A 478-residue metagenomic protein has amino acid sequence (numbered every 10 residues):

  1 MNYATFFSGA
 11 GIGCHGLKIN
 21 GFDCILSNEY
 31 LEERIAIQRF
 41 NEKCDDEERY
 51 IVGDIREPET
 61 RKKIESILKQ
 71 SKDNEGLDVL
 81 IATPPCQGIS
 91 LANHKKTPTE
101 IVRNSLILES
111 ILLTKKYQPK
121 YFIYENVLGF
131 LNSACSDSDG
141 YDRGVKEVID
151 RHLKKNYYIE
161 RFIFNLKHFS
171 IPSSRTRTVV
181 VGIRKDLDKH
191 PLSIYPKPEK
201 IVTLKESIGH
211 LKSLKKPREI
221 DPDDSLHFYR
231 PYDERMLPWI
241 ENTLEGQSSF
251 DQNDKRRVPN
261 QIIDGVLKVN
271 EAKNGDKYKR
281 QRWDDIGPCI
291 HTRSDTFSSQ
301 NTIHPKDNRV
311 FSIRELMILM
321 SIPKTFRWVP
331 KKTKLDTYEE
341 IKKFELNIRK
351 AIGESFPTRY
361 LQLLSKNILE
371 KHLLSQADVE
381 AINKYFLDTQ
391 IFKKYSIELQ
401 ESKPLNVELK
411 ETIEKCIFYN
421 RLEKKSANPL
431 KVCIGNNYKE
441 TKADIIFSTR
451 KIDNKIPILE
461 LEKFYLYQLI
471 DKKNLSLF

Functional and structural regions predicted by a protein language model:
N2, G21-D23, D46, G76 (+2 more regions): Short loop/turn motifs at secondary-structure junctions
A4, S8-I12, G16-R56: SAM cofactor-binding core of SAM-dependent methyltransferases, primarily the Rossmann-like beta-alpha-beta module
T5-C14, E75-N93, Y121-V127, V180-G182 (+3 more regions): Conserved proline-anchored active-site loop of SAM-dependent methyltransferases that bridges a beta-strand
A10, R177, E354-T358: Short alpha-helical patches at coil-to-helix transitions and adjacent helical residues in well-structured domains
G11, E32, P85-Q87, L128-G129 (+4 more regions): Short, solvent-exposed loop/turn segments at secondary-structure junctions
I51-E59, I163-K167: Conserved acidic residues
I64-N74, Q87-K277: Class I S-adenosyl-L-methionine
R235-F478: C-terminal target-recognition/interaction regions appended to catalytic cores
